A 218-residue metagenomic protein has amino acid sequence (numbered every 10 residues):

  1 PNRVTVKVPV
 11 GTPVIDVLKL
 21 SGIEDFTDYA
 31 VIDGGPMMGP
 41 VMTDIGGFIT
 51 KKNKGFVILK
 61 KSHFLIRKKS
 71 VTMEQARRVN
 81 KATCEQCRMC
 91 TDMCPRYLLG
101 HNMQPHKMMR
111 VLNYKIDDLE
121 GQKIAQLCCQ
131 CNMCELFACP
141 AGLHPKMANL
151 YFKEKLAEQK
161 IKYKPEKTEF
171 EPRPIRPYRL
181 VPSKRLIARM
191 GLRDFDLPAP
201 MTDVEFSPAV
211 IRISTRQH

Functional and structural regions predicted by a protein language model:
P1-A141, K146-K184: Redox cofactor-anchoring modules in respiratory/redox and cofactor-processing assemblies
Q86-R96, H101, A188-H218: C-terminal accessory/binding modules appended to enzymatic or scaffolding proteins
